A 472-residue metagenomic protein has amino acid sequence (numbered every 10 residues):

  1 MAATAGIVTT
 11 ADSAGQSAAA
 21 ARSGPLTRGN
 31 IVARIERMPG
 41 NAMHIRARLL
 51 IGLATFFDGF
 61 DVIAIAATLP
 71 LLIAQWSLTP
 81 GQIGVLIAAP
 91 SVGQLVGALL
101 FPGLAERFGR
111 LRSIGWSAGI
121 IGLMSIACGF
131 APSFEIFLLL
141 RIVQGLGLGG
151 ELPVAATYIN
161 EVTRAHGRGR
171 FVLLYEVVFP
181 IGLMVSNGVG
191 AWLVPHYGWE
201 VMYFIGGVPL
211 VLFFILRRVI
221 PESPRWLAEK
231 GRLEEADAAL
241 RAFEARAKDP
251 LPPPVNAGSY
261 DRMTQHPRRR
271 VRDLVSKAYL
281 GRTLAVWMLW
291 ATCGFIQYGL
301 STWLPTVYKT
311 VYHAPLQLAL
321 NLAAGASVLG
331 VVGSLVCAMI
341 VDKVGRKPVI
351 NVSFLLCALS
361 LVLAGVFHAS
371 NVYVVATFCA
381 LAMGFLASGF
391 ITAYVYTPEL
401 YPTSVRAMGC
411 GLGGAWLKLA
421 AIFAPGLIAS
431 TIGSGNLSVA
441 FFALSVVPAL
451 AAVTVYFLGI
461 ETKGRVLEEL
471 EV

Functional and structural regions predicted by a protein language model:
M1-V472: Transmembrane-helix signature of 12-pass secondary carriers
